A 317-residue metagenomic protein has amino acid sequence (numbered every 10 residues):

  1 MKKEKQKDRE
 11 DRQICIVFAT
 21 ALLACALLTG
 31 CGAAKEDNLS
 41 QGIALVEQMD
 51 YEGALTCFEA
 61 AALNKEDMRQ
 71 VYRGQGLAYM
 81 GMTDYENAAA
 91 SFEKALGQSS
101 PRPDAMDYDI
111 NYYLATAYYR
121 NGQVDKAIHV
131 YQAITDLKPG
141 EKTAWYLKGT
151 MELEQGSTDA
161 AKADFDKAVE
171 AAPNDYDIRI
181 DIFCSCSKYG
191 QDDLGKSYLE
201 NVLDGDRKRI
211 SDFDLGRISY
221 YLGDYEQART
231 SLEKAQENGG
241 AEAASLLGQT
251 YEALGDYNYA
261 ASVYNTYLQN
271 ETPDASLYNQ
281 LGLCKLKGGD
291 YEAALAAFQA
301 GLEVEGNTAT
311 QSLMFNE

Functional and structural regions predicted by a protein language model:
T29-L77, G81-T83, A90, S100 (+1 more regions): N-terminal leader/linker segments that initiate helical-solenoid repeat arrays
K35-E36, M68-Q70, P103-D104, Y108-D109 (+6 more regions): Helix-start (N-cap) detector for alpha-helical repeat units in TPR-like alpha-solenoids, especially tetratricopeptide
I43, L77, T116, T150 (+5 more regions): Residue-level recognition of tetratricopeptide repeat
E47-Q48, G81, R120, E154-Q155 (+5 more regions): Register position in tetratricopeptide repeats
N64, Q98-R102, L137, A171 (+4 more regions): Structural marker of alpha-solenoid helical repeat scaffolds
G74, G81, D109-Y113, L147 (+5 more regions): Canonical tetratricopeptide repeat
